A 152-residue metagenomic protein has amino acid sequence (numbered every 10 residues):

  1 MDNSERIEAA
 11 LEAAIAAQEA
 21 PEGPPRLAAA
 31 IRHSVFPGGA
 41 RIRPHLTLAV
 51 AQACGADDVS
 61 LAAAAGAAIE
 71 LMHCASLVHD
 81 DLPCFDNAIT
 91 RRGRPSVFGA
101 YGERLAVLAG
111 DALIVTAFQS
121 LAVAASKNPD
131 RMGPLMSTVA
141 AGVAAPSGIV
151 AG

Functional and structural regions predicted by a protein language model:
M1-E19: N-terminal amphipathic/basic leader segments beginning at the initiator methionine
A20-G152: Mg2+-dependent prenyl diphosphate-binding active-site environment of isoprenoid biosynthetic enzymes
